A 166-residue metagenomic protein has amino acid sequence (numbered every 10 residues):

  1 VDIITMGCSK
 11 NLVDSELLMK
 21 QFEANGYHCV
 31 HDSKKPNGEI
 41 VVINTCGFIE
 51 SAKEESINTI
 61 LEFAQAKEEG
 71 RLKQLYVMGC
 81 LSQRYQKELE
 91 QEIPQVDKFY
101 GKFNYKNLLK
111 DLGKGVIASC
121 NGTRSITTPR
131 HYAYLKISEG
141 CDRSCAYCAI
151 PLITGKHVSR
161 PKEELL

Functional and structural regions predicted by a protein language model:
V1-L166: Proteins enriched for Cys/Gly/acidic motifs involved in redox and nucleic-acid/cofactor modification
